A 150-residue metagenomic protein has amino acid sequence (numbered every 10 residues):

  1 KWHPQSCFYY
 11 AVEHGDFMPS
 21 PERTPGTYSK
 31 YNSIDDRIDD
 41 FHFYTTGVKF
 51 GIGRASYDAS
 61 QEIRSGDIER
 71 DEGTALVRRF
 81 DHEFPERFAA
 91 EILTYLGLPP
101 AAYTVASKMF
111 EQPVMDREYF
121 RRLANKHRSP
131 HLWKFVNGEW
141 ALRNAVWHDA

Functional and structural regions predicted by a protein language model:
K1-A150: Nucleotide-activated chemistry modules centered on ATP-dependent adenylation/adenylyltransferase
